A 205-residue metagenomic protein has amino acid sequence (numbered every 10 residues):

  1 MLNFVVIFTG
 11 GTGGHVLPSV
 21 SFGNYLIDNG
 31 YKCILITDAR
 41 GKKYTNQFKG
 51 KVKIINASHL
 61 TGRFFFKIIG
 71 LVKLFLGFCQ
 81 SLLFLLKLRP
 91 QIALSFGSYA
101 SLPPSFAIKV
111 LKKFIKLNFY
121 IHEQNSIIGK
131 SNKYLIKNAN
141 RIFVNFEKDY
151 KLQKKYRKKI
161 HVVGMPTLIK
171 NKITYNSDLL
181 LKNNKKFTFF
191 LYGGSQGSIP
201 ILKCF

Functional and structural regions predicted by a protein language model:
L2, I7-G10, Y25-K73, V163 (+1 more regions): Conserved nucleotide-sugar phosphate-binding/catalytic loop shared by glycosyltransferases and other
L2-N3, Q91, K185-F187: Nucleotide donor/acceptor-binding cores
V5-V6, S81-A100, L117-H122: Short N-terminal targeting/anchoring amphipathic segment
I7-V20, I199: A short, glycine/small-residue-rich beta-strand->loop->alpha-helix junction that serves as a flexible
K32, L111-Y175: Active-site-proximal region of nucleotide-activated glycan assembly enzymes, centered on histidine/acidic-rich loops
I36, G41-G50, I173-F205: Donor-nucleotide binding loops and adjacent catalytic segments primarily of GT-B fold Leloir glycosyltransferases
R40-K43, P90-K112: An aromatic- and histidine-rich active-site surface loop
R63-I92, V110: An amphipathic, basic-hydrophobic alpha-helix
